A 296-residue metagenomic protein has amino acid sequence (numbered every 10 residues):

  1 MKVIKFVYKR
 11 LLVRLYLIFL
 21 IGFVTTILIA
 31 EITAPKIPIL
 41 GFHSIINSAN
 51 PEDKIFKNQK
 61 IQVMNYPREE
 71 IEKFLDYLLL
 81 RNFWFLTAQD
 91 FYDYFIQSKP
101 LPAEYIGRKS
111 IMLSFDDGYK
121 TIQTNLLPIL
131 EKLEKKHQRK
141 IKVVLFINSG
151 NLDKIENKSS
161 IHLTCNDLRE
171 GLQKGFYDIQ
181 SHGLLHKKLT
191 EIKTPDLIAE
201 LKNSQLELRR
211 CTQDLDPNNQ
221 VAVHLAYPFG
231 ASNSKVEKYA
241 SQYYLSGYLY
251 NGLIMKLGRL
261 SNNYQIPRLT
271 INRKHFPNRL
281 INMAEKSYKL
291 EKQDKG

Functional and structural regions predicted by a protein language model:
K2-F23, I27-L113, K120-T121, T190-G296: C-terminal active-site subregion of NodB/CE4 polysaccharide deacetylases
L40-I46, I147-G150, S181-L185: Short loop/turn segments at strand-loop or loop-helix junctions that form parts of catalytic or ligand-binding pockets
F74, N125-L133, L163-G171, E200 (+2 more regions): A general structural detector for well-ordered alpha-helical segments in enzyme core domains, enriched
L101, I106-R108, G118-T124, P128-K132 (+1 more regions): Active-site-adjacent structural elements in enzyme catalytic domains
L113-S114, I179: Residue-level marker for buried hydrophobic side chains located in beta-strands that build the well-ordered beta-sheet
P128-K140, S160-S181, S241-Q242, K256-S261: Acidic (Asp/Glu)-rich catalytic clusters
V144-F146, Q180, A226, Y248: Structural detector of well-ordered beta-strand residues that form the stable sheet scaffold of enzyme domains
G150-K158, H186-K193: Surface-exposed cleft-lining segments at the edges of enzyme active sites
